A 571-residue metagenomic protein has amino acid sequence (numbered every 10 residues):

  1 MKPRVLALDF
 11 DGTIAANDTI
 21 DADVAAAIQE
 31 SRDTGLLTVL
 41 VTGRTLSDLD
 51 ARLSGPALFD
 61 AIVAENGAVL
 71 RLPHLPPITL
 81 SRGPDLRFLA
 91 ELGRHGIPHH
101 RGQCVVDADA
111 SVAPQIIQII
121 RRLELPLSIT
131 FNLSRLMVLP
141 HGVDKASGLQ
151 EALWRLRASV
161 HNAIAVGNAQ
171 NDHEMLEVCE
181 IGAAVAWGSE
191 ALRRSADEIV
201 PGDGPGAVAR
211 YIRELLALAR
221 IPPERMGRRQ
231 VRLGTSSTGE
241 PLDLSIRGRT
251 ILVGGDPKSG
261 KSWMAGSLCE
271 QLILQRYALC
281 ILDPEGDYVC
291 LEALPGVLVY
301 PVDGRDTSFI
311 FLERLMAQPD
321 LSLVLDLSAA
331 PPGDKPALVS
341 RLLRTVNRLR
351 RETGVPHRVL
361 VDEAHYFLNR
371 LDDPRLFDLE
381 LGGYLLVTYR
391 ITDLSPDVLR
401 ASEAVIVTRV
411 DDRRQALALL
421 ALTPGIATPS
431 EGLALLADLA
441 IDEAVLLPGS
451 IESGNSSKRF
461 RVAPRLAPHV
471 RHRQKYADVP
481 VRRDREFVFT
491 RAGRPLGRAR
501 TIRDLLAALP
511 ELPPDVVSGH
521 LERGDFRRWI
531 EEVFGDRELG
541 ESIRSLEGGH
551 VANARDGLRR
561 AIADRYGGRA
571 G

Functional and structural regions predicted by a protein language model:
M1-P3, D21, L139, A146-G227: Mg2+-dependent phosphoryl-transfer enzymes with acidic/Ser/Thr/Gly-rich catalytic loops
M1-R82, V105-V106: Alpha-helical substrate-recognition element adjacent to the catalytic core
F10, P284, D362-A364: Walker B catalytic acidic pair
S31, I62, G182-A184, I199 (+2 more regions): Short, well-ordered beta-strand core segments
D50-W154: HAD-like small-molecule phosphatases
G227-R358, F367-L385, Y389-D393, V398-A401 (+1 more regions): P-loop NTPase catalytic phosphate-binding loop
G383, R390-E452: Conserved ATP-driven motor cores of ASCE-family P-loop NTPases powering translocation/secretion/packaging/pilus
E431-G571: Terminal, compositionally biased segments used for targeting/anchoring and flexible tails
